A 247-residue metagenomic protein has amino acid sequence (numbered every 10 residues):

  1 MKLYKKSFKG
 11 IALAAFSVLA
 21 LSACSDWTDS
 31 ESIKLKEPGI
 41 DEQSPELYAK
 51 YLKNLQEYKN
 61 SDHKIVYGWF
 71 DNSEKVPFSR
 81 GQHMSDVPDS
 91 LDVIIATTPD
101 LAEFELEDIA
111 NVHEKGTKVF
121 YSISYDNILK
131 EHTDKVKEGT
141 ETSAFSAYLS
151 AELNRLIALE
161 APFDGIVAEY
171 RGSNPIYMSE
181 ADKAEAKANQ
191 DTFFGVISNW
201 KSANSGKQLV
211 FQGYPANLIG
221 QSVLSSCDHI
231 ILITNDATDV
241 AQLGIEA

Functional and structural regions predicted by a protein language model:
M1-S61: Bacterial Sec-dependent N-terminal signal peptides
D62-A247: Chitinase-like catalytic core of GlcNAc-active glycosidases
